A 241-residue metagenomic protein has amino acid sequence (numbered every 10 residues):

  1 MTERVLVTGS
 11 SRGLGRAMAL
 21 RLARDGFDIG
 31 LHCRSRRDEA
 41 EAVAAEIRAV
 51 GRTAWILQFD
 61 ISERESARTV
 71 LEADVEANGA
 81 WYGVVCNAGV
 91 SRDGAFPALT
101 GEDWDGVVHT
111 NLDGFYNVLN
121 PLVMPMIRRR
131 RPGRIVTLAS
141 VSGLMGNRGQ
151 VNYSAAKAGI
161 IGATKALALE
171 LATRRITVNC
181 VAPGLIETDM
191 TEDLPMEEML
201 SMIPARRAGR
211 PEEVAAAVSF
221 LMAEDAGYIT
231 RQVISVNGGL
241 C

Functional and structural regions predicted by a protein language model:
S11-R12: Conserved glycine-rich cofactor-binding loop
F27-E41: Conserved glycine-rich Rossmann-like NAD(P)H-binding loop of the short-chain dehydrogenase/reductase
A95-F96, T100-V108, M199: Substrate-binding pocket helix/loop in short-chain dehydrogenase/reductase
L119, A156, T164: Active-site helix of classical SDR
S140: Residue(s) in the substrate-gating loop at a strand-loop-helix junction that position the organic substrate next
M145, E197, S201-M202, S219 (+1 more regions): Short C-terminal tail/terminal secondary-structure segment of NAD(P)H-dependent dehydrogenase/reductase domains
A172, T177, I229-R231: Short, small/polar-rich loop/turn modules that mediate ligand/substrate recognition or access, typified
